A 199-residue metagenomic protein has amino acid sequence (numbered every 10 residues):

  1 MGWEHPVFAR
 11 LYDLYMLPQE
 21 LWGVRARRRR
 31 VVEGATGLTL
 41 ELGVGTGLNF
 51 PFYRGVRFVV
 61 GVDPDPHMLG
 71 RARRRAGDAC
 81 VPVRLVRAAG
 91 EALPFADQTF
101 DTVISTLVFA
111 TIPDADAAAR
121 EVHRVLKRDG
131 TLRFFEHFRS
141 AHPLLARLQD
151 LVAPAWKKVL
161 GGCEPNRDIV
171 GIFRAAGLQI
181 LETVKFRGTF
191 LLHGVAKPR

Functional and structural regions predicted by a protein language model:
M1-T36, L48-N49, R71, Q149-W156: Conserved class I S-adenosyl-L-methionine
P6, D13-P18, R133-R187, L191-H193: C-terminal alpha-helical "lid/dimerization" subdomain adjacent to the S-adenosyl-L-methionine
L40-A92: Class I SAM-dependent methyltransferase SAM/SAH-binding core
F58, D129-T131: Short glycine-centered segments of the SAM/dcSAM-binding site in methyltransferase folds
E91-V103: A short acidic, Gly/Pro-enriched loop at the edge of an enzyme's catalytic core that lines a small-molecule cofactor
T102-D114: A short SAM/SAH-binding and catalytic strip from SAM-dependent methyltransferases
D116-R128: A short glycine-rich, Lys/Arg-flanked "PGG" loop and its adjoining helix->strand segment in the class I
H193-R199: C-terminal lobe and adjacent flexible extensions of AdoMet/dcAdoMet transferase-like proteins
